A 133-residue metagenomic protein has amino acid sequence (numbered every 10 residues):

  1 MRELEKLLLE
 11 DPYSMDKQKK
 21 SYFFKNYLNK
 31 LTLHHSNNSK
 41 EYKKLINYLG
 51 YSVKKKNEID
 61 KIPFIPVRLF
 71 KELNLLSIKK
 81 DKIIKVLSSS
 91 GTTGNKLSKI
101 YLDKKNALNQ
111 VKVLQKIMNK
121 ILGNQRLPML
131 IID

Functional and structural regions predicted by a protein language model:
M1-S88, G94-D133: Nucleotide 5′-phosphate-binding alpha/beta core
